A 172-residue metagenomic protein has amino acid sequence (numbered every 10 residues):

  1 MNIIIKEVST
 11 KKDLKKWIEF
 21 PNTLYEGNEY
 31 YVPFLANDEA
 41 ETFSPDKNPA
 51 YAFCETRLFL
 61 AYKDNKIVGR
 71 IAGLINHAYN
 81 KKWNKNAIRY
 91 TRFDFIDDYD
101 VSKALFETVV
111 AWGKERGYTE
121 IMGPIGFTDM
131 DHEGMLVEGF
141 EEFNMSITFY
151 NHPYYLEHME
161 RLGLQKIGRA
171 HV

Functional and structural regions predicted by a protein language model:
M1-D46: Short amphipathic alpha-helix that is part of the acyltransferase structural core
Y30, K166-G168: Acidic/polar loop patches that form or flank catalytic/metal-binding clefts of enzymes that bind anionic ligands
S44-L60: A short helix-loop-beta-strand connector motif used in the catalytic cores of GNAT acetyltransferases and, in some
T56-I71, E160, K166: Conserved beta-hairpin
K82-Q165: Acyl-donor binding region in acyl/amide transferases
A170-V172: Conserved small/polar residues in nucleotide/adenosyl-binding loops
